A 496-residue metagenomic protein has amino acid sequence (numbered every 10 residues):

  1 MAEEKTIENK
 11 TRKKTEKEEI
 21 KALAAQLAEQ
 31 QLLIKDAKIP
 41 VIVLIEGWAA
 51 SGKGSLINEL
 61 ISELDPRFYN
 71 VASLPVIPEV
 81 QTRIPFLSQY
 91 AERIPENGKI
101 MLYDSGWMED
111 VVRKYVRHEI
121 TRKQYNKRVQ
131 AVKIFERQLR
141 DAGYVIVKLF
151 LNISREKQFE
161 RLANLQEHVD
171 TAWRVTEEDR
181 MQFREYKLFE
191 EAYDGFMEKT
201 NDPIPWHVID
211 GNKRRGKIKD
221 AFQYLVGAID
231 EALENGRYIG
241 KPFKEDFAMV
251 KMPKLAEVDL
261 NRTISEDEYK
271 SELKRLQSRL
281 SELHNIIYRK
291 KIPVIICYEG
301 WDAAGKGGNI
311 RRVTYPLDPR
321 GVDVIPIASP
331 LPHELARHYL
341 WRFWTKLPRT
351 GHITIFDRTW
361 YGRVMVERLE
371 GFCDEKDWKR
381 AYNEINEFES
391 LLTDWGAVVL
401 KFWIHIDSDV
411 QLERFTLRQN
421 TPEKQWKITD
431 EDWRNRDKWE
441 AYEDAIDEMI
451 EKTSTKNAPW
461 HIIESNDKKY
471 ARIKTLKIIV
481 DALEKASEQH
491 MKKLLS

Functional and structural regions predicted by a protein language model:
M1-S496: Glycine-rich phosphate-binding loop of ATP-dependent small-molecule kinases
